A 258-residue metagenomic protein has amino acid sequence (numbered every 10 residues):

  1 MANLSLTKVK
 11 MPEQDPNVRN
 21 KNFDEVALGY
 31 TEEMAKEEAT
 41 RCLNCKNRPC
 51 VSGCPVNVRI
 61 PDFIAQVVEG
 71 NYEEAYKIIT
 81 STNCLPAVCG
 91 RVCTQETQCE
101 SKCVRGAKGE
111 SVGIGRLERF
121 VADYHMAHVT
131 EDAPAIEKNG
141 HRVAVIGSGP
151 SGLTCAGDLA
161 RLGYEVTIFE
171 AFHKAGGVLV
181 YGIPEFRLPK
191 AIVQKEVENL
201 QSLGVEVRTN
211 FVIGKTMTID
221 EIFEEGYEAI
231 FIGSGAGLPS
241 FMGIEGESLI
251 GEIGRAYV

Functional and structural regions predicted by a protein language model:
M1-R142, K190, I232-G251: Ferredoxin-type iron-sulfur electron-transfer modules and their immediate structural context
E74, E137-K138, R142-I146, Q194-I244: Feature captures the FAD/FMN-dependent oxidoreductase FAD-binding
C84, G149-S151, K174: Residue-level detector of alpha-helix initiation sites
V112, G182-V207, E247-G251: N-terminal glycine-rich dinucleotide-binding loop that anchors FAD/FMN and/or NAD(P) in oxidoreductases
H141-T167: N-terminal Rossmann-like FAD-binding beta1-loop-alpha1 element of flavoenzymes
G157-D158, V180-Y181, M242-G246: Short amphipathic alpha-helical segments
Y164-V180: Glycine-rich FAD pyrophosphate-binding loop
R255-V258: Conserved small/polar residues in nucleotide/adenosyl-binding loops
